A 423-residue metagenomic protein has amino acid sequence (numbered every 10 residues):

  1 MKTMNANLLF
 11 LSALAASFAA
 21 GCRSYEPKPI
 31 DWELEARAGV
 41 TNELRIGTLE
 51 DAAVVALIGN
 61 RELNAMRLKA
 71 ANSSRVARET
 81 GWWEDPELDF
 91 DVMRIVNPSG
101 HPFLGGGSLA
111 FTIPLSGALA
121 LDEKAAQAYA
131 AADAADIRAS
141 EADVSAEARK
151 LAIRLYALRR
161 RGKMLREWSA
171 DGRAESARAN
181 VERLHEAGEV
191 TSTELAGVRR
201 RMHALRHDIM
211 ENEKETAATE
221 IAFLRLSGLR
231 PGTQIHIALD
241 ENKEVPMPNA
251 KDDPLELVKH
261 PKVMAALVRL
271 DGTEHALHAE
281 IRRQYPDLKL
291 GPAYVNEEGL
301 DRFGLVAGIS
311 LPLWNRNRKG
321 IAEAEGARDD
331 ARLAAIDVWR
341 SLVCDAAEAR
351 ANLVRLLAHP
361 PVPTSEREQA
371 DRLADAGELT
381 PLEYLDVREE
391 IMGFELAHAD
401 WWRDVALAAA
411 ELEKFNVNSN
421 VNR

Functional and structural regions predicted by a protein language model:
K2-A20: Sec-dependent bacterial lipoprotein signal peptides
K2-T3, C22-R23, L119, A135-K259 (+4 more regions): Periplasmic alpha-helical coiled-coil/stalk elements that build and connect Gram-negative outer-membrane
K2-T3, R23-K28, P231, E390 (+1 more regions): Acidic, low-complexity, intrinsically disordered peripheral segments
C22-E87, Q127, E189-S192, P231 (+5 more regions): Bacterial Sec-pathway N-terminal export signals of envelope proteins
V55-N64, A71-P86, S99, S108-A125 (+8 more regions): A glycine-/polar-enriched beta->alpha junction
R94-L104, R269, Y294-G304: Solvent-exposed loop/turn segments connecting transmembrane beta-strands in outer-membrane beta-barrel proteins
L184-E189, A374-P381, F415: A short glycine-centered flexible hinge/capping loop motif at secondary-structure junctions
